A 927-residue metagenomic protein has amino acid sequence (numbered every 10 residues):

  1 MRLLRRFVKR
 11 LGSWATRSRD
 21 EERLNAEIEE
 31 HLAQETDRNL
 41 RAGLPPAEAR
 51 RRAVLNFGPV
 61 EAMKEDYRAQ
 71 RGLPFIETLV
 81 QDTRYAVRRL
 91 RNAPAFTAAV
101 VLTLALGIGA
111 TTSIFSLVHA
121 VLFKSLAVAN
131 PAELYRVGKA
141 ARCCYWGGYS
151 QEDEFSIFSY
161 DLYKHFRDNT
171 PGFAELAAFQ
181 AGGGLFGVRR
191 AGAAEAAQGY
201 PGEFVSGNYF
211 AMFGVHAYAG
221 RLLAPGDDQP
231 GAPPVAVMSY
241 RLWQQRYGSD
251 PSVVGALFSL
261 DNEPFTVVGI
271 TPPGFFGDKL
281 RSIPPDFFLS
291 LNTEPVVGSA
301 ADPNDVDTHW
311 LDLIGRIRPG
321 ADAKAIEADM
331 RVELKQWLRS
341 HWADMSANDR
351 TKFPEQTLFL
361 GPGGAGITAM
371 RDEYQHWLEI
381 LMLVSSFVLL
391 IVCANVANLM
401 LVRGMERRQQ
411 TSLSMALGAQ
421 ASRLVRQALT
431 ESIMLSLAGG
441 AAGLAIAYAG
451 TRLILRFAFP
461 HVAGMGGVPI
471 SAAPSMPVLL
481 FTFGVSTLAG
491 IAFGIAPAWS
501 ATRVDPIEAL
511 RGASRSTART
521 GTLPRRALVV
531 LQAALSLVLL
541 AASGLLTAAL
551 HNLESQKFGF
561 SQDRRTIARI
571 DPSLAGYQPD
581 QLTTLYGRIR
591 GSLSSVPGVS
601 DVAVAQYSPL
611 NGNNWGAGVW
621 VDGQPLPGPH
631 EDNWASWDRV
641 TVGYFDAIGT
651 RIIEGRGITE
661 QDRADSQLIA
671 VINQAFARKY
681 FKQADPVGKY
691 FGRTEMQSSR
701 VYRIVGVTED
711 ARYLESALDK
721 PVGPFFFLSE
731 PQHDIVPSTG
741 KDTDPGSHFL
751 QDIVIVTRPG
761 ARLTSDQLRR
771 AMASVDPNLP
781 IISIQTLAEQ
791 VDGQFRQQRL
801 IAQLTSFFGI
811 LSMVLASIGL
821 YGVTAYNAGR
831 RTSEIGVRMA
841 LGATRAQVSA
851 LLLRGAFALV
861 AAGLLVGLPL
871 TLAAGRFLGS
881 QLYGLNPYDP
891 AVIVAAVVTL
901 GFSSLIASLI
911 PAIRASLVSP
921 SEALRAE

Functional and structural regions predicted by a protein language model:
M1-L102, R316, A347-P354, L358-F359 (+4 more regions): Negatively charged linear elements and acidic catalytic determinants
T36-R50, V54, T266-G277, T293-D372 (+4 more regions): "Rare, low-scoring activations can occur in soluble or secreted enzymes where short amphipathic helices or signal
D37-R38, R50-D66, T111-V254, S259-T266 (+8 more regions): Structured, solvent-exposed hinge/loop segments at the ends of secondary-structure elements
A53-F96, A127-V128, F155, G184 (+12 more regions): Membrane-helix entry/capping segments
Y67-A98, G366-M370, L399-R426, T430 (+3 more regions): Alpha-helical transmembrane segments of integral membrane proteins
P94-V121, S125-A127, V392-C393, S436-A441 (+3 more regions): Short, strongly hydrophobic transmembrane alpha-helices
I114-L117, F359, A397, I433-P506 (+2 more regions): Small-residue-rich transmembrane alpha-helices
V392-S436, I818-F857, L864, F877 (+2 more regions): Interfacial "coupling" helices/loops that link adjacent transmembrane helices in transporter permeases
